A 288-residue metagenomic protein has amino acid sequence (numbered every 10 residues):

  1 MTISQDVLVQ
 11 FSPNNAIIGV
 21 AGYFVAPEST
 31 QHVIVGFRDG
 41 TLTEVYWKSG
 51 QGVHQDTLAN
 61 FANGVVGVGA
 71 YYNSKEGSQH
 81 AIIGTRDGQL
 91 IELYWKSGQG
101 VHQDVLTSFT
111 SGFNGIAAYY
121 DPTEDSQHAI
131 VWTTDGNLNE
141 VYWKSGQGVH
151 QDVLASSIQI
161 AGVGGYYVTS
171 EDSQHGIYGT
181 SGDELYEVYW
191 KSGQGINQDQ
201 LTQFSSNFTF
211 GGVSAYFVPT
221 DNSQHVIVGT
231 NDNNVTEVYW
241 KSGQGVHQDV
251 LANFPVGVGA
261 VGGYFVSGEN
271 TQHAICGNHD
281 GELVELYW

Functional and structural regions predicted by a protein language model:
M1-W288: A structural motif
